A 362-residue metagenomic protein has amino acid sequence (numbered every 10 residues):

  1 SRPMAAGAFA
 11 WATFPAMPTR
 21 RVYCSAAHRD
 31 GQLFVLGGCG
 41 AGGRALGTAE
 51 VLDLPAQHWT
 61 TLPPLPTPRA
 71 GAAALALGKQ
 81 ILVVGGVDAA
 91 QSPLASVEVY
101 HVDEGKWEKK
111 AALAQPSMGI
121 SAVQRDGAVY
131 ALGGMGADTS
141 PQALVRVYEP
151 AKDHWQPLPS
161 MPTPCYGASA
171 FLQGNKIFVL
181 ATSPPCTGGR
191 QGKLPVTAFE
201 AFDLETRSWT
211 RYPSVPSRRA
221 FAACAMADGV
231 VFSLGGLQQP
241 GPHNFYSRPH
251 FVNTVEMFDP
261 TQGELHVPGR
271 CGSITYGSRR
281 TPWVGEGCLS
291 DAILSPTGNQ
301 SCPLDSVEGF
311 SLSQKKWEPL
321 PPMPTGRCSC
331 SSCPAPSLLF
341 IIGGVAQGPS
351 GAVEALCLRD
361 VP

Functional and structural regions predicted by a protein language model:
S1-P362: Kelch-like beta-propeller repeat domains
